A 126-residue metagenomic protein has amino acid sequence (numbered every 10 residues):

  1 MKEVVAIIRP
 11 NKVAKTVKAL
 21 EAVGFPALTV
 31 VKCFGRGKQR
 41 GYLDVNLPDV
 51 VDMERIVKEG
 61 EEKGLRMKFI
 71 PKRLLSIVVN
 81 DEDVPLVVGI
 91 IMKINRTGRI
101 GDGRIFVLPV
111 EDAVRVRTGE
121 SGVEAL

Functional and structural regions predicted by a protein language model:
M1-L126: Positively charged, small/polar-rich N-terminal and surface patches that mediate targeting and assembly and bind
